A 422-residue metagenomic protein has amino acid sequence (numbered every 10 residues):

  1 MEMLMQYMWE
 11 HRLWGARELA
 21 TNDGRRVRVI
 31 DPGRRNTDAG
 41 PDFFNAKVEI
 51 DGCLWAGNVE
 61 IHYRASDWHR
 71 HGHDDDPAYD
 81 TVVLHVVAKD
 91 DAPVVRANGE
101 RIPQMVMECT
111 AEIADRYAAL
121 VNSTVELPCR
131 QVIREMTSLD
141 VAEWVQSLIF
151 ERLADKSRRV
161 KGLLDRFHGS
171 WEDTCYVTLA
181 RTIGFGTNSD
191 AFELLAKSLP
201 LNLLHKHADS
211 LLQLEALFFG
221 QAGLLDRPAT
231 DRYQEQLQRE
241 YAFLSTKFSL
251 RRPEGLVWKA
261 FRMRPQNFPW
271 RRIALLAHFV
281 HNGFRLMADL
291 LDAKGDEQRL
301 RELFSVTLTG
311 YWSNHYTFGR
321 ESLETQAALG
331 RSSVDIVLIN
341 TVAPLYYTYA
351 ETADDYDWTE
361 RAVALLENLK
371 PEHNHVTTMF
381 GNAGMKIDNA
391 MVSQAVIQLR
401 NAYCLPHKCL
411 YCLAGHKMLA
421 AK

Functional and structural regions predicted by a protein language model:
M1-Q6: N-terminal "leader" segments that precede or initiate the main folded domain
Y7-R64, Y79: N-terminal ordered "arm"
I30-P32, P41-A46, S66-H71, K89-A92 (+2 more regions): Short alpha-helical segments and helix-capping/turn motifs at coil-helix boundaries
F44, L54-W55, E60, S66-D80 (+3 more regions): N-terminal accessory interaction module
A65-D67, D90-A92, A111-I113, F185 (+2 more regions): Short loop/turn segments at secondary-structure transitions that flank enzyme active sites
D80-V82, V86-E143: Compact, glycine/acidic-enriched structural inserts
L148-A395, K408: Hydrophobic, aromatic-lined core segments that form the binding pocket/scaffold for planar heteroaromatic ligands
Q394-K422: Cysteine-cluster motifs in flexible loop/terminal segments that predominantly coordinate metals
